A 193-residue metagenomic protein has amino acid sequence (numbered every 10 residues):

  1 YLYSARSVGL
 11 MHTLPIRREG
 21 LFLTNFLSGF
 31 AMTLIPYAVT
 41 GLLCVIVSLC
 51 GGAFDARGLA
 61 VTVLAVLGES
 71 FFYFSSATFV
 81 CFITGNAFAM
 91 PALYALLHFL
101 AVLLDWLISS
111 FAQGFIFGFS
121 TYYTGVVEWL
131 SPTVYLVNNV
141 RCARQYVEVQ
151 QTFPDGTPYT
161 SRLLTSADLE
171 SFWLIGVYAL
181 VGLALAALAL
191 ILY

Functional and structural regions predicted by a protein language model:
Y1-A5, S75-N86, I175-Y193: Transmembrane alpha-helical segments in integral membrane proteins
Y1-L14, F22, F26: Transmembrane helix boundary and interhelical loop/hinge segments in multi-pass membrane proteins
T13-G20, G85-F88: Juxtamembrane helix-boundary/capping and inter-helix hinge elements in multi-pass membrane proteins
G20-F22, V80: Alpha-helix N-cap/helix-start motif at helix boundaries, enriched for small hydrophobics
F22-A31, E170-S171: Loop-to-transmembrane boundary segments
S28-M90, Y94, F99-D105, S109-S110 (+1 more regions): Secretory targeting signals
F99-L192: Terminal transmembrane helical anchor/hairpin motif
